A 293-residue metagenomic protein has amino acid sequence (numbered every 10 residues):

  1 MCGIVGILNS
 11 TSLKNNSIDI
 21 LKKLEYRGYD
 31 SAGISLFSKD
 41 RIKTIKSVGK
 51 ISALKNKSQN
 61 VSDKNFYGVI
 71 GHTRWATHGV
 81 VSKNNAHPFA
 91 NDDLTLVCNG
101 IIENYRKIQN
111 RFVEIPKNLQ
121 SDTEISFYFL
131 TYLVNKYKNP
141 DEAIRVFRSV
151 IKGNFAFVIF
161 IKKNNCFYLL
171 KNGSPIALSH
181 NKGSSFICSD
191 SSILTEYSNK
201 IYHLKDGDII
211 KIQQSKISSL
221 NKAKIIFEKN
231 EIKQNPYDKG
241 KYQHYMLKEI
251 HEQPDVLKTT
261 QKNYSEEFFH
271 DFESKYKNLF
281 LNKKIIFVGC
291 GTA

Functional and structural regions predicted by a protein language model:
M1-K284, G289-C290: Conserved short alpha-helical segments that host acidic/polar catalytic motifs at enzyme active sites
A293: Hydrophobic/small residue at the entry helix of a nucleotide-binding pocket
